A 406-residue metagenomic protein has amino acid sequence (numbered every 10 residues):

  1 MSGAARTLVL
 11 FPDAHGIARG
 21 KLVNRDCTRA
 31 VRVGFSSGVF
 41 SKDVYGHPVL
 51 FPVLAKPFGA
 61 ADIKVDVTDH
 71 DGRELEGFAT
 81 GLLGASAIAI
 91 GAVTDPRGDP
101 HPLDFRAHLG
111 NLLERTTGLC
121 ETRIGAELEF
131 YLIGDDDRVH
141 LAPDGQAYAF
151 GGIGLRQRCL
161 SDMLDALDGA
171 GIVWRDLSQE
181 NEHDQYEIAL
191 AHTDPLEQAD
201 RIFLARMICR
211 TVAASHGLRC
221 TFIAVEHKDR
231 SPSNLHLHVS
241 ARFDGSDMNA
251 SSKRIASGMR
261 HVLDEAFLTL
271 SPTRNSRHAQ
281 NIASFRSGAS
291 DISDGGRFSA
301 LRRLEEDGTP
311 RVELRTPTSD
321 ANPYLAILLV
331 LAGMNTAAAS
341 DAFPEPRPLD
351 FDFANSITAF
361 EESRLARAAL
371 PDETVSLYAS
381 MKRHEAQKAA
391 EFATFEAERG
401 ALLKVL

Functional and structural regions predicted by a protein language model:
M1-Q179, P348-L406: ATP/Mg2+-dependent ligation/transfer catalytic cores
G3, L8-R19, A30-G34, G38-S41 (+3 more regions): C-terminal accessory/tail domains of diverse enzymes
R6, A18, S86-I90, G125-E129 (+4 more regions): Broad gene-expression machinery/nucleic-acid interaction feature
L10, A92, E129-Y131, A189-A191 (+3 more regions): Residue-level recognition of well-ordered beta-strand positions that form the cores of beta-sheet-rich folds across
D13-H15, T94-P100, G152, H192-Q198 (+2 more regions): A generic structural motif
G81-G84, Q179-E182, R303-T309: Short, ordered beta-strand-loop transition motifs
T117, E129-H227, S231-G245: Helix-rich catalytic cores of soluble enzyme domains
